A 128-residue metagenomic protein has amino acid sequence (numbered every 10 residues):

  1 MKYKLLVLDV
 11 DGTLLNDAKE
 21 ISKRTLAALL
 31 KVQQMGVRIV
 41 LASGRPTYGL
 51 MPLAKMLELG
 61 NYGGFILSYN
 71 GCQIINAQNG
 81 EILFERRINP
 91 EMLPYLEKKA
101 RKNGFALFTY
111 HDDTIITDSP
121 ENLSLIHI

Functional and structural regions predicted by a protein language model:
M1-K2, M35: Short loop/turn elements that form and flank the Walker-type P-loop nucleotide-binding site in RecA-like NTPase cores
K2-K4, Y62-G63: Short loop/turn microsegments at loop-to-beta-strand junctions
K4-D17: Asp-based phosphoryl-transfer active-site loop
K19-I21: Polybasic, low-complexity association/targeting segments
T25-L123: Active-site phosphate-binding/coordination module
I126-I128: Conserved small/polar residues in nucleotide/adenosyl-binding loops
